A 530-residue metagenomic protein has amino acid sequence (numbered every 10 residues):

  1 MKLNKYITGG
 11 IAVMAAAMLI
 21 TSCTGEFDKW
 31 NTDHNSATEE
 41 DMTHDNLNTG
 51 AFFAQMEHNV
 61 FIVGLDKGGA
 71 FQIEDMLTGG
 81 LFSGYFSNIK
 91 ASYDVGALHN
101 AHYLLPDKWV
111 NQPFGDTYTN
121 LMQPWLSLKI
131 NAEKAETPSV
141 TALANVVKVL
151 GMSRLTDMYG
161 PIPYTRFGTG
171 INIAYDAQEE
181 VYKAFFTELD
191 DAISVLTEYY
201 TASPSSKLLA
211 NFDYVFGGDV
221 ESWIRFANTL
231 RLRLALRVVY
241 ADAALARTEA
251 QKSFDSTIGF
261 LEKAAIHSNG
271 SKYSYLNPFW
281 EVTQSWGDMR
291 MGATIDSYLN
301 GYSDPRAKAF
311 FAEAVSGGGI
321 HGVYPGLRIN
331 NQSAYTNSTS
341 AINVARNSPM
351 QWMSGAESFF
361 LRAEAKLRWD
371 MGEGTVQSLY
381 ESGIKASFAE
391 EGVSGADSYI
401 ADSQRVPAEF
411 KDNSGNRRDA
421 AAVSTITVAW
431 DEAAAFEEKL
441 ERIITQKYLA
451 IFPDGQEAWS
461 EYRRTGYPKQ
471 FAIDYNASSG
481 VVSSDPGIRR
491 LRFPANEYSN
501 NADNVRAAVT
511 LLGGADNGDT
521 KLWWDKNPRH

Functional and structural regions predicted by a protein language model:
M1-S22: Sec-dependent bacterial lipoprotein signal peptides
C23-G84, P468, G480-H530: Membrane-proximal, proline-rich intrinsically disordered regions
G25-D28, N111-P113, Y462, Y467-K469: Extracellular glycan-recognition regions
T32-H34, T339-S340, D419-S424: Short acidic (Asp/Glu) and glycine-rich catalytic loops that position anionic groups and cofactors
T43-L47, I89-S398, E432-E441, Q446: Structured, solvent-exposed acidic/aromatic patches
L65-D75, P161, R247, G455-S460: Beta-strand acidic-aromatic groove motif in beta-rich domains, primarily in extracellular
G395, Y399-H530: C-terminal functional modules
